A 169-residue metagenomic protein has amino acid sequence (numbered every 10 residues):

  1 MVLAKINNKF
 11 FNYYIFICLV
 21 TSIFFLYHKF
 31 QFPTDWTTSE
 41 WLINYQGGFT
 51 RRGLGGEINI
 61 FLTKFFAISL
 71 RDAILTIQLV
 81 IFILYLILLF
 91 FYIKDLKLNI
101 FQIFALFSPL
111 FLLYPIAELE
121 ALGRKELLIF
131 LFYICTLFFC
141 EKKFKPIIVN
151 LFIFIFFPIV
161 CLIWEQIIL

Functional and structural regions predicted by a protein language model:
M1-S22, K97-F101: Start-transfer (signal-anchor) and selected internal transmembrane alpha helices of multi-pass inner/ER membrane
I23-S39, Q46-I58, W164: Extracytoplasmic catalytic/substrate-binding loops of multi-pass membrane glycan-assembly enzymes
Q46-V80: Short hydrophobic/aromatic helix or loop-helix immediately within or flanking a transmembrane segment in polytopic
G53, I103-L131, L162: Aromatic- and kink-enriched transmembrane "portal" helix at the membrane-lumen/periplasm boundary that abuts
T76-I100, C135-F139: Transmembrane-helix motifs of polytopic, lipid-linked glycan transferases
F90-L112, K145: Transmembrane-helix signature of polytopic, membrane-embedded enzymes that assemble or transfer cell-envelope glycans
Y133-V149: Membrane-interface transmembrane helices that cradle and orient dolichyl/undecaprenyl
I148-L169: Membrane-interface alpha helices of multi-pass inner-membrane proteins
